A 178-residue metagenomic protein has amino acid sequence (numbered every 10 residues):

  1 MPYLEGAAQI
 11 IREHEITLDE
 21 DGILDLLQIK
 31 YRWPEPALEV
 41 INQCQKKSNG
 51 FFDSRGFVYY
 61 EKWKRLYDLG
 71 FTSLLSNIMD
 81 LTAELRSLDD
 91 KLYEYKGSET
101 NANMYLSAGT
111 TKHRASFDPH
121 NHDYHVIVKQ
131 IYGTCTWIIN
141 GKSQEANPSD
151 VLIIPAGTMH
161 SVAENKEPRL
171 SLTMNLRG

Functional and structural regions predicted by a protein language model:
M1, N42-V151, T158-G178: Active-site region of the double-stranded beta-helix
M1-C44: An N-terminal JmjN-like helical accessory module and its immediate linker preceding a catalytic domain
A8, P155-A156: Proline-centered helix-kink/hinge sites
